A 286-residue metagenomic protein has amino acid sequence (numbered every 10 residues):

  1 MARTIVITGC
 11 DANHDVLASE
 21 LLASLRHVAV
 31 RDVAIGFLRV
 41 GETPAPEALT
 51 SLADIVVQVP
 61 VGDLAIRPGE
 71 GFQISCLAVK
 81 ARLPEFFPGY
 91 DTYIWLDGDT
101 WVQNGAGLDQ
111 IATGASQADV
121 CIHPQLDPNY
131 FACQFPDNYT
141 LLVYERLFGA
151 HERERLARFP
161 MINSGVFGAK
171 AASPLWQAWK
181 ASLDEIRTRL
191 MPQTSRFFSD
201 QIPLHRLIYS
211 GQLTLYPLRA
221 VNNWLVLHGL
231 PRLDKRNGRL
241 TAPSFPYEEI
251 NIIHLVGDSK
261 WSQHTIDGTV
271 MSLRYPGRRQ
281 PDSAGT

Functional and structural regions predicted by a protein language model:
M1-T286: Glycosyltransferase catalytic domains, chiefly GT-A lineage
